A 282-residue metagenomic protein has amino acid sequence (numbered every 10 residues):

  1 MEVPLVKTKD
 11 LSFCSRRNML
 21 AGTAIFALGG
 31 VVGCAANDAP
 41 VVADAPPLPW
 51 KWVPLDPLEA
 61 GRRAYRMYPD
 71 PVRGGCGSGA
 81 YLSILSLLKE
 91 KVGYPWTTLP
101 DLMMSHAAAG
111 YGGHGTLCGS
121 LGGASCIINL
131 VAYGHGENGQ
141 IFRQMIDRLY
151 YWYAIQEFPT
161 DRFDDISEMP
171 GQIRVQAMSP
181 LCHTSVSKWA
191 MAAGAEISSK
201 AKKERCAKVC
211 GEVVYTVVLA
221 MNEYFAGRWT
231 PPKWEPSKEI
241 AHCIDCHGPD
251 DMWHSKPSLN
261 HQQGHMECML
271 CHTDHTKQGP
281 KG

Functional and structural regions predicted by a protein language model:
M1-C14: N-terminal secretory signal peptides
C14-V32: N-terminal export leaders
C34-R63: C-terminal segment of N-terminal export signals and the immediately downstream linker at the start of the mature
A64-G74, A107-T116, S198-K202: A short glycine/serine-rich beta->alpha loop
C76-Y133: Small-residue-enriched, tightly packed secondary-structure blocks
I84, I128, M145-N222, A226-W234 (+1 more regions): Amphipathic alpha-helical interface segments
H242-D250, H265-D274: The canonical Cys-X-X-Cys-His
S258-Q263: Short linker/helix segments within small regulatory modules
